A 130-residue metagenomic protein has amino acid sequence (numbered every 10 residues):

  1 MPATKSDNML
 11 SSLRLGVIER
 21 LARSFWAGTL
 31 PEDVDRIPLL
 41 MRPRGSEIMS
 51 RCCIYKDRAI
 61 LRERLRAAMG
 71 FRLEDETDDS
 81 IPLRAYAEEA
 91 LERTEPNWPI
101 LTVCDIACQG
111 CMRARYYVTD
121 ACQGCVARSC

Functional and structural regions predicted by a protein language model:
P2-C130: Ferredoxin-type iron-sulfur electron-transfer modules and their immediate structural context
